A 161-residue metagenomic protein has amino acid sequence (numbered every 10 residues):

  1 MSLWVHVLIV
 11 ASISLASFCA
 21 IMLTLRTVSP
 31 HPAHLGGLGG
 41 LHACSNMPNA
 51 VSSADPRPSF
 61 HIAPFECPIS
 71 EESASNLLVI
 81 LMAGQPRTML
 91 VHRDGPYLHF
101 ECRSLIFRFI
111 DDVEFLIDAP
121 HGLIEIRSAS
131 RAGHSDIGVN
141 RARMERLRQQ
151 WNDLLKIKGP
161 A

Functional and structural regions predicted by a protein language model:
L3-L8, F18-A161: Ser/Thr-rich, low-complexity intrinsically disordered terminal regions
A11-I13: Hydrophobic alpha-helical transmembrane segments
